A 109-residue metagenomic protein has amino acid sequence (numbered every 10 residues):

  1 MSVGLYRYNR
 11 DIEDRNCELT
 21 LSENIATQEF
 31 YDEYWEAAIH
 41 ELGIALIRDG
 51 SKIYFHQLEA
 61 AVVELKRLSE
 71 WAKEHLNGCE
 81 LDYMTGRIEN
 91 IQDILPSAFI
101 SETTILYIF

Functional and structural regions predicted by a protein language model:
M1-F109: Acidic (Asp/Glu-rich) sequence patches and key acidic residues that form negatively charged surfaces used
